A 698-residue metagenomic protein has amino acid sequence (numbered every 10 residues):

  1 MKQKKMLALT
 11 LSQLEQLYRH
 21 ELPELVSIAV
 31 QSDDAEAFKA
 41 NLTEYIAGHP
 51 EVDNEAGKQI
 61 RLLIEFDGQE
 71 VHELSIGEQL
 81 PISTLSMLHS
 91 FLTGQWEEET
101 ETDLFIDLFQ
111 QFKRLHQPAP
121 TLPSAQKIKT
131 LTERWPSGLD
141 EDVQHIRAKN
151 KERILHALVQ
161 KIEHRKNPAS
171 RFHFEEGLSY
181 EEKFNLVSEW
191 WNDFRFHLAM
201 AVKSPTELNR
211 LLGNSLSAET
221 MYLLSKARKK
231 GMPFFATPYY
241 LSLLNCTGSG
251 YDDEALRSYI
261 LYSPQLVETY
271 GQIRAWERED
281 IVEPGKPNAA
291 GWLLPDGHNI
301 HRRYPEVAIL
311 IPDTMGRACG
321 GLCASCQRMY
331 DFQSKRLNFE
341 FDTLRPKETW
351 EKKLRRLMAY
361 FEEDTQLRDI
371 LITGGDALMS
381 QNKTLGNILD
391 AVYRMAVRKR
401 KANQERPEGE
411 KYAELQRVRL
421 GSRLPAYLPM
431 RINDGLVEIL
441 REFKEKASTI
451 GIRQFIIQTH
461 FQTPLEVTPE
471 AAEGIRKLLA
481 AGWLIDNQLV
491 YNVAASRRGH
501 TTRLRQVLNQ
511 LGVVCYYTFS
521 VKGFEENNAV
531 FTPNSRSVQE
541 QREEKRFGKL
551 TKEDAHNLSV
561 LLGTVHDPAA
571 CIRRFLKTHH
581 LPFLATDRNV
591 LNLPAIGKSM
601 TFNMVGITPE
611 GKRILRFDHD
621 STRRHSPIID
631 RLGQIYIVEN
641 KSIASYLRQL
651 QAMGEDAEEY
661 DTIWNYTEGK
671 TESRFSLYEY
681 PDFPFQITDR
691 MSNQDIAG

Functional and structural regions predicted by a protein language model:
K2-R19, P23-V30, K39-P50, D67-G68 (+2 more regions): Radical SAM enzyme [4Fe-4S]-AdoMet core and its adjacent flexible, acidic and glycine-rich loops/tails across
K2-Y304: Flexible, acidic/Gly-rich N-terminal and inter-domain linker regions that tether and position cofactor-handling modules
A236, R542-G698: C-terminal accessory regions of radical SAM enzymes
A236, W292-D331: N-terminal pre-triad scaffold of radical SAM enzymes
R302, D313-R317, D331-D342, G421-S422 (+3 more regions): Catalytic or ion-translocation cores adjacent to nucleophile or general acid/base/metal-coordination motifs in diverse
Y304-A308, L322, D364-T373, V418-G421 (+1 more regions): Glycine-rich, often proline-containing surface loops adjacent to acidic residues and nearby aromatics that form
A318, M329-I370, K383, N387-I388 (+1 more regions): Conserved alpha-helical substructure of the radical SAM core
R355-E362, L378-T551: Conserved AdoMet/S-adenosylmethionine-binding subsite of the radical SAM
